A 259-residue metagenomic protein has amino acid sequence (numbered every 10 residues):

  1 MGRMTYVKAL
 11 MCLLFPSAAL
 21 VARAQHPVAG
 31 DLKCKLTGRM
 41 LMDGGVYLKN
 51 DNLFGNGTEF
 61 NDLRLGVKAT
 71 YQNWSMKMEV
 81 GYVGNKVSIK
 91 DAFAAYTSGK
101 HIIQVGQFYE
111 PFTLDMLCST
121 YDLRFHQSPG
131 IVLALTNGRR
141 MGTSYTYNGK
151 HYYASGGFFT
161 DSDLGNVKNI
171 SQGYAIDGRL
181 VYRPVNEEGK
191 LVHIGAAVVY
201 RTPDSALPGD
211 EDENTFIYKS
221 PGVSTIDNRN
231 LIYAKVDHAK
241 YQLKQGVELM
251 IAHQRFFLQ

Functional and structural regions predicted by a protein language model:
M1-P27: Bacterial Sec-dependent N-terminal signal peptides
G2, A22-Q25, G38, L63 (+2 more regions): Short, intrinsically disordered low-complexity segments
A9, A18, Y96-G99, N148 (+2 more regions): Generic signature of intrinsically disordered, low-complexity segments enriched in small/polar residues
H26-L164, K168-D204: Outer membrane beta-barrel
Y174-Q259: Surface-exposed beta-loop-beta
